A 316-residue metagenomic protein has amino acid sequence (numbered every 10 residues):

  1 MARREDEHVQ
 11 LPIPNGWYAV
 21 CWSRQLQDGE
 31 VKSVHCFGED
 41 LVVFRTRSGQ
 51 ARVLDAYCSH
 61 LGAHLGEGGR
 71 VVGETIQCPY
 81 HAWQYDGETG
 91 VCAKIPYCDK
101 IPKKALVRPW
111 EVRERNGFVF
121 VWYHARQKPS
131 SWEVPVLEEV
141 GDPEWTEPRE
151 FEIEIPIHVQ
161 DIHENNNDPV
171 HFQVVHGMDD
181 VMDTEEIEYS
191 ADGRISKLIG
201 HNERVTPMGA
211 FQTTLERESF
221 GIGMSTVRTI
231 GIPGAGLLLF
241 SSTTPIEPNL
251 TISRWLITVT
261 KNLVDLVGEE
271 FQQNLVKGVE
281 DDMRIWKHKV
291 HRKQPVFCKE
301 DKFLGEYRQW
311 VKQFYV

Functional and structural regions predicted by a protein language model:
M1-A2, V20-R24, K100-N116, F211-G231 (+1 more regions): Charged, low-complexity, helix/coiled-coil-prone segments
M1-G16: Hydrophobic, proline/glycine-rich low-complexity stretches
E5, A19-V140: Rieske [2Fe-2S] iron-sulfur-binding domain
V9-Q10, S33, E111-R113, T243-T244 (+1 more regions): A general structural signal for short secondary-structure junctions and capping/turn motifs
P14, L106, R113-R115, L237 (+1 more regions): A short, structural micro-pattern
N15-W17, G29, N116, T146-E150 (+1 more regions): Sequence-level motif detector for i,i+2 pairs with an aromatic at +2
Q50, Q127-V316: C-terminal catalytic domain of Rieske-type non-heme iron oxygenases
